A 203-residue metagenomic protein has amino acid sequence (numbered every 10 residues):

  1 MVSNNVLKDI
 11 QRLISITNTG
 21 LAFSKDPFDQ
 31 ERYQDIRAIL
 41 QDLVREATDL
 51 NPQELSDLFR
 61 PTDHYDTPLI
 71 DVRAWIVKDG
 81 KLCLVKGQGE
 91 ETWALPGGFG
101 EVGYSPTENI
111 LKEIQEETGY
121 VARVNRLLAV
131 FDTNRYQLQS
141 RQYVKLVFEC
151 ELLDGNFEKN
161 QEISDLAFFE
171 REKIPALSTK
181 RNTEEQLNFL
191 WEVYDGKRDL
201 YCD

Functional and structural regions predicted by a protein language model:
V2-Y33, I39, Q161-D203: Nudix hydrolase/Nudix homology domain
P27-Q30, Q34-R73: Acidic, metal-coordinating catalytic segment for phosphate/diphosphate chemistry, firing primarily on the Nudix
N51-L55, T62, A94, F99-T107: Long, low-complexity, charged/polar intrinsically disordered regions
S56-A94, A122, R126: N-terminal strand-loop-strand
G100-V124, D132-F189, C202-D203: Unchanged
